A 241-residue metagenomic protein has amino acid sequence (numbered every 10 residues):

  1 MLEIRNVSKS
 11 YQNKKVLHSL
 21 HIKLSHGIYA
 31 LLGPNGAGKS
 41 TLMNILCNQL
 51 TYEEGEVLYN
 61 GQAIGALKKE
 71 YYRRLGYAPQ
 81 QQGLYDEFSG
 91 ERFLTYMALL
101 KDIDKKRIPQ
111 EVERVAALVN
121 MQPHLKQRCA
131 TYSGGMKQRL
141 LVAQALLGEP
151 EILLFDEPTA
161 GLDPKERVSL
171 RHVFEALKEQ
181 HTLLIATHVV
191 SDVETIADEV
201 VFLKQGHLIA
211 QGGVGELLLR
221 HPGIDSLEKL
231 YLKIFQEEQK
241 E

Functional and structural regions predicted by a protein language model:
C47: Helix-to-loop junction immediately C-terminal to a conserved catalytic motif
G55-A66, E70-Y71: Conserved ABC transporter NBD signature motif
E87, R128-Y132: Conserved ABC ATPase signature
T95, L99, K106-H124: Conserved ABC ATPase "signature" region
L153-E157: Catalytic Walker B motif of ABC-type/P-loop ATPase nucleotide-binding domains
